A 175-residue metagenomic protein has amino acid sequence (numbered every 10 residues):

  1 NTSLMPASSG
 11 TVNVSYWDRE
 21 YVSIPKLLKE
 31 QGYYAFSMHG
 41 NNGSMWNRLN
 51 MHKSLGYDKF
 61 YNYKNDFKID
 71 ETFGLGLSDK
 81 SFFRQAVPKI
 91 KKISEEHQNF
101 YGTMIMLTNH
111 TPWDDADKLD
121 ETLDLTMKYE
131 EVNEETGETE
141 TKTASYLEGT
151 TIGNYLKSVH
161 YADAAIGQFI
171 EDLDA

Functional and structural regions predicted by a protein language model:
N1-A175: Solvent-exposed soluble domains appended to multi-pass membrane proteins
